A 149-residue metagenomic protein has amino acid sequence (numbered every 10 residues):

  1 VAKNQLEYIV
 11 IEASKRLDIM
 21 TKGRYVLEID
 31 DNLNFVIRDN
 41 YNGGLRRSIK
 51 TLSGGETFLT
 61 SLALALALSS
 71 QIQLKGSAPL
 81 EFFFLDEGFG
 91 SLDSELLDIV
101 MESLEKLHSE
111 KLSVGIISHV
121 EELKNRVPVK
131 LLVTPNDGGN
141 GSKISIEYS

Functional and structural regions predicted by a protein language model:
V1-S149: Terminal ABC-like ATPase head and other globular end-domains that cap long coiled-coil arms in SMC/Rad50/SbcC-family
